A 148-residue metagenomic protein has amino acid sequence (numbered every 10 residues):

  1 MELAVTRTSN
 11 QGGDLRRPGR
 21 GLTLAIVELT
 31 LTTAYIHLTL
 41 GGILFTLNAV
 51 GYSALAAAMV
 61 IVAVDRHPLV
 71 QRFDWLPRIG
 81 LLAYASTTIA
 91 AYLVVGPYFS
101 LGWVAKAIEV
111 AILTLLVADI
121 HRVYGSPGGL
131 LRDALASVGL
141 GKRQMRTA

Functional and structural regions predicted by a protein language model:
E2-A148: Membrane-interface extramembranous regions
